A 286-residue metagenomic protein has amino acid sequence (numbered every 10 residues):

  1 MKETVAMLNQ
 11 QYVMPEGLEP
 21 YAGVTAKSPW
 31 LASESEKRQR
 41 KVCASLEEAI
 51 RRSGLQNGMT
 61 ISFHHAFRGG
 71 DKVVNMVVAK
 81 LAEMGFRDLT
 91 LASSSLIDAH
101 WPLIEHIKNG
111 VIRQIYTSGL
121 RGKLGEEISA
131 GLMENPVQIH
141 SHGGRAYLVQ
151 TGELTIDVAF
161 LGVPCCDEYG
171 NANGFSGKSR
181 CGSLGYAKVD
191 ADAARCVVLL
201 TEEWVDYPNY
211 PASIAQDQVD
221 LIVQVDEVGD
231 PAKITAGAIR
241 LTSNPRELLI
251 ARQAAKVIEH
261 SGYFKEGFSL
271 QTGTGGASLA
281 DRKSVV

Functional and structural regions predicted by a protein language model:
M1-V286: Conserved alpha/beta enzyme-core scaffold
